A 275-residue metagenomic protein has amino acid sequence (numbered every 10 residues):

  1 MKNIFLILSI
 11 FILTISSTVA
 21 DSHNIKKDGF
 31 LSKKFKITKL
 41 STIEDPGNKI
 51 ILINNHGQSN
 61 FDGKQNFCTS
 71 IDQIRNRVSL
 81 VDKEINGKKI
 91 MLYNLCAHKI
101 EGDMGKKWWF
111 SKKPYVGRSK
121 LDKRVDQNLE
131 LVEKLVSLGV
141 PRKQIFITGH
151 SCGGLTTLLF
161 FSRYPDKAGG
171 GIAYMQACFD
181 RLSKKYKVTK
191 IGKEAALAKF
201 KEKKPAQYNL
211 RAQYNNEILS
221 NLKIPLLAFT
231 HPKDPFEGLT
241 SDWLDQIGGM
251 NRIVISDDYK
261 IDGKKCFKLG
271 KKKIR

Functional and structural regions predicted by a protein language model:
M1-D21: Classical Sec-dependent N-terminal signal peptides that target proteins to the secretory pathway
D21-D45: N-terminal cap/lid segment of alpha/beta-hydrolase-fold proteins
I43-I85: Short, surface-exposed "cap/lid" segments of acyl-processing enzymes
L92-D122: Cap/lid segment of the alpha/beta-hydrolase catalytic domain
K112-L138: Alpha/beta-hydrolase active-site loop
K134-V136, K143-I191: Primarily recognizes the serine-hydrolase "nucleophile elbow" in alpha/beta-hydrolase and SGNH/GDSL folds
C178-I255: The feature captures the conserved acid-bearing segment of alpha/beta-hydrolase catalytic domains
S241, G248-R275: C-terminal catalytic histidine-bearing segment of alpha/beta-hydrolase fold enzymes
